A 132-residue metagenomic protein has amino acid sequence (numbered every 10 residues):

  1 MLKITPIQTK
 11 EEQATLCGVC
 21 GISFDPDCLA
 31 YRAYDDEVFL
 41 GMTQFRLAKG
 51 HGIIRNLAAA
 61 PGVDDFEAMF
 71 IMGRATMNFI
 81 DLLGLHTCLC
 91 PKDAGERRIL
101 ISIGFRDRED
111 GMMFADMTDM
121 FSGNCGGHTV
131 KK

Functional and structural regions predicted by a protein language model:
M1-D25, N124-K132: Short amphipathic alpha-helix that is part of the acyltransferase structural core
L2, C28, G104-R106: Short glycine-aromatic motifs
L29-E67: Conserved donor-binding loop and adjoining core beta-sheet/short helix segment in diverse acyl/aminoacyl transferases
D64-N78: Conserved acetyl-CoA-binding loop-helix of GNAT-fold acetyltransferases
N78-D81, I101: Non-catalytic positions within long, well-ordered alpha-helices that form the structural scaffold/packing of enzyme
I80-D93: Conserved GNAT acetyl-CoA-binding A-motif
D93-D110: Conserved active-site alpha-helix within GNAT-family acetyltransferase domains
R106-K132: STAS-like cytosolic regulatory interaction modules
